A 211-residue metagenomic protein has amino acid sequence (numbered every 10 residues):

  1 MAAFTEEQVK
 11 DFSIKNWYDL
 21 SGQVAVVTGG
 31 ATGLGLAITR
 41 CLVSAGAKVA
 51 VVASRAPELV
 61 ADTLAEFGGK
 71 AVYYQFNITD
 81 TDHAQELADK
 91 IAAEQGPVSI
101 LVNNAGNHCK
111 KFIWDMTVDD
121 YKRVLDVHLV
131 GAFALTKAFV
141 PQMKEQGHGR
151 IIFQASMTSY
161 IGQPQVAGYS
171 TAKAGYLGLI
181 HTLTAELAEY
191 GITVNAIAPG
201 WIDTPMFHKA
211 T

Functional and structural regions predicted by a protein language model:
V24, A31-T32: Conserved glycine-rich cofactor-binding loop
A47-V60: Conserved glycine-rich Rossmann-like NAD(P)H-binding loop of the short-chain dehydrogenase/reductase
F112-I113, D120-L125: Substrate-binding pocket helix/loop in short-chain dehydrogenase/reductase
W114, I161-A167, E189-Y190: Active-site loop immediately N-terminal to the catalytic Tyr-X3-Lys motif of short-chain dehydrogenase/reductase
T136, A172, I180: Active-site helix of classical SDR
P141, A185-E189: Alpha-helical segment proximal to the catalytic Tyr-Lys
S156: Residue(s) in the substrate-gating loop at a strand-loop-helix junction that position the organic substrate next
